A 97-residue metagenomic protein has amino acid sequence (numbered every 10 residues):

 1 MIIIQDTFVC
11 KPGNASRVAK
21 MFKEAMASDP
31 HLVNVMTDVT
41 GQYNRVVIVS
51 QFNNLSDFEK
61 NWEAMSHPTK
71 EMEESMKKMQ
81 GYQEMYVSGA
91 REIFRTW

Functional and structural regions predicted by a protein language model:
M1-E74, K78-W97: Short S/T/G/P-rich N-terminal loop/turn motif that feeds into the first structured element of a domain
